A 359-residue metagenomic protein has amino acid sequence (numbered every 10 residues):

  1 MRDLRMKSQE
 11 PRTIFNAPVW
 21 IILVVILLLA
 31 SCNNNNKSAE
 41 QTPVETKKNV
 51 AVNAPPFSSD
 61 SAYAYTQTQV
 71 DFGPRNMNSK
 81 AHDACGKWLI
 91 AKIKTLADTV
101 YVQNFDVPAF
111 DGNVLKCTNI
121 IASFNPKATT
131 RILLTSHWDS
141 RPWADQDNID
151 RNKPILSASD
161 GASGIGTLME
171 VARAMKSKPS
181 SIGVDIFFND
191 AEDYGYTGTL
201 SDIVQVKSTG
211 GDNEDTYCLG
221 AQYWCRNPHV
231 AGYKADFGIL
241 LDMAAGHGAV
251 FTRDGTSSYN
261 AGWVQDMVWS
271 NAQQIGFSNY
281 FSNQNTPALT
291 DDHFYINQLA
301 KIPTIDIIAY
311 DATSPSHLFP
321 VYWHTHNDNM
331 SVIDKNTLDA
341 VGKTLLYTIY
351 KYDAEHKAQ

Functional and structural regions predicted by a protein language model:
M1-F15: N-terminal secretory signal peptides that target proteins for export/translocation
L28-S31: C-terminal motif of bacterial Sec signal peptides marking the signal peptidase cleavage site
Q41-G86, L96, P315-V332: N-terminal capping segment at the start of a domain
V50-P56, D71-K80, V107-F110, D150-G161 (+5 more regions): Second-shell loop/turn segments in exported
S59-Y65, F72, L96, G112-V114 (+3 more regions): Catalytic-core environment of secreted peptidases
T68, P74-K127: A non-catalytic alpha/beta surface segment that caps or lines the substrate-entry region of metallo-dependent hydrolase
K153-W263: Acidic/histidine-rich catalytic neighborhood of metal-dependent amide-processing enzymes
F237, A244-Q359: Active-site-adjacent substrate-binding region of metalloamidase/peptidase-like peptide-processing proteins
